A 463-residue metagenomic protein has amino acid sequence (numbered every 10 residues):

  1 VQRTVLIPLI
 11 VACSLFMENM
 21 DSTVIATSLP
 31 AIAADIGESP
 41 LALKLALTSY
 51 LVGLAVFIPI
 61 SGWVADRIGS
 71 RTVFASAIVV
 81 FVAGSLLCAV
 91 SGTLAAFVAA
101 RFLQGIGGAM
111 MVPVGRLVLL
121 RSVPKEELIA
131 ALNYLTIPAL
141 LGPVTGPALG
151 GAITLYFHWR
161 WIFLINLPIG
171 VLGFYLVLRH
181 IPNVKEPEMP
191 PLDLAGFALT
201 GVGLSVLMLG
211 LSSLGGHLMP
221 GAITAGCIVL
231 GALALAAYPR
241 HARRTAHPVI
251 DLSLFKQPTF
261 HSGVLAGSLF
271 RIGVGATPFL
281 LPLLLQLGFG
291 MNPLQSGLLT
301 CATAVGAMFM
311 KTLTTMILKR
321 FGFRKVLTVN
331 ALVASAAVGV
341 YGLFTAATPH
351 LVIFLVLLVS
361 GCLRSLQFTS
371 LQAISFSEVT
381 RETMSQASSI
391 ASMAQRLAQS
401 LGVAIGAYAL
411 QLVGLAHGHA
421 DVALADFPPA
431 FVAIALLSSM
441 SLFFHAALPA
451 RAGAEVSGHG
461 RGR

Functional and structural regions predicted by a protein language model:
V1-L6, D193-A195: N-terminal membrane topogenic signal
V1-R3, E186, A446-R463: Intrinsic disorder in cytosolic terminal tails and internal cytosolic loops of multi-pass membrane transporters
T4-M20, I25-T27, P40-T48, G62 (+9 more regions): 12-transmembrane solute porter fold
L29, G142-T154, H158, L207 (+5 more regions): Small-residue (Gly/Pro/Ala) motifs that create kinks and tight helix-helix packing interfaces
D35-I36, L41, D66-R67, A89-G92 (+11 more regions): Membrane-helix boundary and inter-helical linker elements of multi-pass secondary transporters
I58-A195: Helix-loop-helix hairpins in multi-pass membrane proteins, especially solute transporters
V118, S122, A152, H180 (+5 more regions): A residue-level signal for alpha-helical anchor/packing sites in multi-pass solute transporters
L155-A266, M291-N292, L299, I434-A435: Hydrophobic transmembrane-helix bundles of small-molecule transporters
